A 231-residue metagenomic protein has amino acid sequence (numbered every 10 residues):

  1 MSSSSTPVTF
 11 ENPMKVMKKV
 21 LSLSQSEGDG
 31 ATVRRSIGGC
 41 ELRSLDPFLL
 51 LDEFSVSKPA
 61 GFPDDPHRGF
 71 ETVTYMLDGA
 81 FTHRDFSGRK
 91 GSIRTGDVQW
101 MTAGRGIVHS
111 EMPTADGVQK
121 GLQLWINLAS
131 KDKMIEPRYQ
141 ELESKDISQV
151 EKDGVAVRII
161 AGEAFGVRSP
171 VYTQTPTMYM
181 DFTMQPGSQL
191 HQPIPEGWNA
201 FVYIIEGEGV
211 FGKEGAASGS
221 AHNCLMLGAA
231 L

Functional and structural regions predicted by a protein language model:
M1-N12: Eukaryotic N-terminal low-complexity, Ser/Thr- and Lys/Arg-rich leader segments that predominantly function as
S24-L77, V98, K145-H191: A short glycine-rich, His/Asp/Glu-containing loop-to-beta-strand
L51, M76, M101-T102, Q123-N127: Short beta-strand segments
R68-G88, T95-V98, Q185-G187, P193-N223 (+1 more regions): Glycine- and acidic-residue-biased ligand/ion/polar-headgroup-sensing regions
A80-H83, Q99, G104-P113, Q189-H191 (+1 more regions): Histidine-centered metal-chelating micro-motifs
G91, D97-Q99, H109, K120-L122 (+4 more regions): Generic beta-strand structural signal
G104-D132, A216-S218, G228-L231: Ligand-binding loop in jelly-roll beta-barrel domains
W125-R138, S144-Q149: Phosphate/pyrophosphate-binding betaalpha-module
